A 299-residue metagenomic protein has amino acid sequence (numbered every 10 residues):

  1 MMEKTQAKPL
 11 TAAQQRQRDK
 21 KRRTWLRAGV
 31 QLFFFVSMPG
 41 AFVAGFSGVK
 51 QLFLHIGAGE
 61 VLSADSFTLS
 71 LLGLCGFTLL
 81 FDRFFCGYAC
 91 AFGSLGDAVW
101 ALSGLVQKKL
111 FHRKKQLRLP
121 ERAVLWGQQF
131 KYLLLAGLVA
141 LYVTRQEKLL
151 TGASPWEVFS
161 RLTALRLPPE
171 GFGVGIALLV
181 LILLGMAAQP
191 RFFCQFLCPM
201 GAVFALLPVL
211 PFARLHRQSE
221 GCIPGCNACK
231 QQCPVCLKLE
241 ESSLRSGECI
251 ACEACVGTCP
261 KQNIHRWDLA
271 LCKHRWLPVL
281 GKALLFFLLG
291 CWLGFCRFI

Functional and structural regions predicted by a protein language model:
M1-Q231, V235, L239, G247 (+1 more regions): Non-ligating segments of multi-cofactor redox enzymes
I250: Short alpha-helical catalytic segment bearing the HExxH-like zincin motif of zinc-dependent metalloproteases
